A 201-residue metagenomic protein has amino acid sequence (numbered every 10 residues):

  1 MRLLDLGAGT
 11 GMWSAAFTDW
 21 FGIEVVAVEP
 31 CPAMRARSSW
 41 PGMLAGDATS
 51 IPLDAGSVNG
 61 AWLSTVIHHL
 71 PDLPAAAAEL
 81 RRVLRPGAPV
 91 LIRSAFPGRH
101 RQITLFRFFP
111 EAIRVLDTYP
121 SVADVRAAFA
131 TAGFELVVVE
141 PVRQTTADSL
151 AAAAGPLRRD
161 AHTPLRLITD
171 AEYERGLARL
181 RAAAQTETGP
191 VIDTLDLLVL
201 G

Functional and structural regions predicted by a protein language model:
R2, E24, S57-N59: Structural signature of beta-strand start/N-cap positions in the alpha/beta core of ABC transporter nucleotide-binding
L4-L6, T10-S50: Class I SAM-dependent methyltransferase SAM/SAH-binding core
W62: A conserved beta-strand element that flanks and buttresses the S-adenosyl-L-methionine
T65-H69: Short catalytic micro-motifs in class I SAM-dependent methyltransferases
P74-P89: A short glycine-rich, Lys/Arg-flanked "PGG" loop and its adjoining helix->strand segment in the class I
P89-P120: Conserved class I S-adenosyl-L-methionine
T118-A132: Short alpha-helix
V137-G201: Conserved Class I S-adenosyl-L-methionine
